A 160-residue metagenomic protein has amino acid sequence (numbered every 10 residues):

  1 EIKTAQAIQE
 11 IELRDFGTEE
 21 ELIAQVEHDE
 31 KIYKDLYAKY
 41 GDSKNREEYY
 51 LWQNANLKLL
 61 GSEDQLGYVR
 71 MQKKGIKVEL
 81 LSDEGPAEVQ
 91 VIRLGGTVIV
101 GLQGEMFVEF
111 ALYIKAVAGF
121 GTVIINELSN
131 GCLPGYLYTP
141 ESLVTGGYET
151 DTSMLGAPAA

Functional and structural regions predicted by a protein language model:
E1-A160: Non-catalytic substrate/cofactor recognition surfaces at enzyme active-site rims
